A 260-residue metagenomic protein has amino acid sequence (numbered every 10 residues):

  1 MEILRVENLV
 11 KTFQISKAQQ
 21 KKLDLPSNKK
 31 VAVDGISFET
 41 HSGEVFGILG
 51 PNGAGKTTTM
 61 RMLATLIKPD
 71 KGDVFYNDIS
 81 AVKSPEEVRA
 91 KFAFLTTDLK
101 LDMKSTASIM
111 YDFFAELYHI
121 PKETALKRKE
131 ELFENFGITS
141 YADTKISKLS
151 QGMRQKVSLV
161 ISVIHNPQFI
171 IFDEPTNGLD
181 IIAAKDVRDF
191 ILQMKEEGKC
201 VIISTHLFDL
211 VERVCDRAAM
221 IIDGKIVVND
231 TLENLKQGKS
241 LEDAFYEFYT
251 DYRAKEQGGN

Functional and structural regions predicted by a protein language model:
G72-S80, E87-V88, F92: Conserved ABC transporter NBD signature motif
D112, E116, E123-Y141: Conserved ABC ATPase "signature" region
I170-E174: Catalytic Walker B motif of ABC-type/P-loop ATPase nucleotide-binding domains
K185-E197: Helical segment within the ABC ATPase nucleotide-binding domain
N229-D230: ABC ATPase "signature
